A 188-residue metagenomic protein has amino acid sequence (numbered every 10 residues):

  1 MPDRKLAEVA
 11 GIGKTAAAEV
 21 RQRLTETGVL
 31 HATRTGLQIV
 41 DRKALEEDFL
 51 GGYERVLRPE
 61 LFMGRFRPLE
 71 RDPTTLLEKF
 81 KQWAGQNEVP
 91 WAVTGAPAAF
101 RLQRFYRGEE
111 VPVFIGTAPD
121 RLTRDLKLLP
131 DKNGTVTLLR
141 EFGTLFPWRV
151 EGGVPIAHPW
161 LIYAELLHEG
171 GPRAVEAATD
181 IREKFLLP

Functional and structural regions predicted by a protein language model:
M1-F49: Loop-centered beta-sheet repeat module
P2-R4, A118-P188: C-terminal regulatory/effector modules of DNA-binding transcriptional regulators
H31, G52, V56, W83-W91 (+2 more regions): Short secondary-structure junctions and interdomain/linker hinges
A32-T33, L50-G51, R71-T75: Alpha-helix boundary/capping detector
D41-R42, P73, L77, W160 (+2 more regions): Alpha-helix initiation and N-capping motif
A44-P68: Conserved segment of winged-helix/HTH DNA-binding domains
D48, V56, K79, W83 (+2 more regions): Residues that form generic nucleotide/phosphate-binding pockets
E60-F142: Short gly/ser-rich loop at a beta-strand->alpha-helix junction or flexible surface loop bordering the NTP-binding
